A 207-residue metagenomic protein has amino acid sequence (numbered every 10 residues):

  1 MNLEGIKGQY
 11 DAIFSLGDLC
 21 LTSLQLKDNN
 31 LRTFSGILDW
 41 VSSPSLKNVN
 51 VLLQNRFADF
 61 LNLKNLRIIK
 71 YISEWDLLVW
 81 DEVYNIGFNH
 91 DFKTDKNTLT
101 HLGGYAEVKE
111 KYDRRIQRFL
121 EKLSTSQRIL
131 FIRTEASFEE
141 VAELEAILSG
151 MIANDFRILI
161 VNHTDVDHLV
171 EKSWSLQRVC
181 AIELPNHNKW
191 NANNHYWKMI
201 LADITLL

Functional and structural regions predicted by a protein language model:
M1-L207: Extracellular glycan-modifying ectodomains
